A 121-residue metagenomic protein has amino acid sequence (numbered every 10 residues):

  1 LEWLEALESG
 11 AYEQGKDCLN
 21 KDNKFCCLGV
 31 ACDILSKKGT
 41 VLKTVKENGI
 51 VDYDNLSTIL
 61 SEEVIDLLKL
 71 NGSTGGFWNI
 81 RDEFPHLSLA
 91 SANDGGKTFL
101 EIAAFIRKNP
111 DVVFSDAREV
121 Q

Functional and structural regions predicted by a protein language model:
L1-F25, C32-Q121: Domain-length accessory/inserted modules outside core catalytic folds
